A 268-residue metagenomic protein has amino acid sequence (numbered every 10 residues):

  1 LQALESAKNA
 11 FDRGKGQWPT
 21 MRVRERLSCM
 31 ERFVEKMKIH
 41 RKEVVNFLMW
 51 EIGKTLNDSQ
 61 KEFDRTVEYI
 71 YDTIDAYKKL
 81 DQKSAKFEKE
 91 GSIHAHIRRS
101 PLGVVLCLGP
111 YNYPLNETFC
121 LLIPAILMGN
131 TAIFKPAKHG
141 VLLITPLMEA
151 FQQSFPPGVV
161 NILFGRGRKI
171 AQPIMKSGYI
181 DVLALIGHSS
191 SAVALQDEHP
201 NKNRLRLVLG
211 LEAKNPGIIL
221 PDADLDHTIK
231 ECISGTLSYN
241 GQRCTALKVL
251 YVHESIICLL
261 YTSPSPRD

Functional and structural regions predicted by a protein language model:
L1, S28-R32, D64, K79-L108 (+1 more regions): Terminal low-complexity tails and localization/encapsulation signals of metabolic enzymes
Q2-L80: Glycine-rich loop-to-alpha-helix module at the N-terminal edge of alpha/beta enzyme cores
R26, L48, G129, V160 (+3 more regions): Residue-level signal for inorganic ion chemistry
K83-G158, D226: Conserved small-residue-rich beta-alpha loop and adjacent elements that most often cradle the phosphate/pyrophosphate
A95, I162-D181: A structured beta-alpha segment of the ubiquitous adenosine-cofactor-binding alpha/beta core
I133, S265-R267: Hydrophobic heptad-repeat coiled-coil signature
S154-F155, K176, V182, S190-P264: ALDH superfamily catalytic-core signature
